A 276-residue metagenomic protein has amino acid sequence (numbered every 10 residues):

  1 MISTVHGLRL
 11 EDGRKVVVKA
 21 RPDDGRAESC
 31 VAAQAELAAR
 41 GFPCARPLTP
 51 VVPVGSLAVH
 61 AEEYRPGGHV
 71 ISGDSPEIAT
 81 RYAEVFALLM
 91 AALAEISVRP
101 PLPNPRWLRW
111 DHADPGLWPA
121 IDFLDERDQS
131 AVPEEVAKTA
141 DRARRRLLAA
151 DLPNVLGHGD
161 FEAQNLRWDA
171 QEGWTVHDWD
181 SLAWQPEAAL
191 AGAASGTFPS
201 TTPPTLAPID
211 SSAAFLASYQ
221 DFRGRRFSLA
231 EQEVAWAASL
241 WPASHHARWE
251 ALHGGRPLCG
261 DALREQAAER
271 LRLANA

Functional and structural regions predicted by a protein language model:
M1, A230-P242: Small/polar glycine-rich anion-binding or flexible loop at a beta-alpha turn
I2-L10, V17-V18, P47, A143-A189: Active-site acidic catalytic loop and adjacent metal/ATP-binding pocket of ATP-dependent phosphoryl transfer enzymes
R9-V98: ATP-binding pocket architecture of kinase catalytic cores
V59-G73, P115-L124, L240-L258: A glycine-centered beta->alpha junction motif in the catalytic cores of kinase/phosphotransferase enzymes
V70-A131, N154: A cross-family kinase active-site recognition segment
Y82, D128-Q129, T139-R146: Ligand-binding pocket scaffold of soluble enzyme catalytic domains
A188-G224, A238-P257: Active-site activation/catalytic loop segments of kinase-like enzymes and analogous catalytic loops in related
P257-A276: Regulatory N- and C-terminal appendages and interdomain linkers associated with kinase/kinase-like NTP transferase
